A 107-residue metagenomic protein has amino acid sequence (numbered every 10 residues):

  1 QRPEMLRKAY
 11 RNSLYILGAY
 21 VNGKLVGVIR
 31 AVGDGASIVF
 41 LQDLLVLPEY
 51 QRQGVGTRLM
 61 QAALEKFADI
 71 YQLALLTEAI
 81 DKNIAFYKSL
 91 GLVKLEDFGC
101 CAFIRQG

Functional and structural regions predicted by a protein language model:
Q1-I16, Y20-V21: Active-site rim helix/loop that mediates acceptor-substrate recognition in acyltransferases
L14, D97-A102: Short hydrophobic/aromatic beta-strand or adjacent loop that forms the aromatic wall/cage of a ligand/substrate-binding
G18, K24-G33, S37-L45: Conserved beta-strand in the GNAT
Y50, G54-A62: Conserved acetyl-CoA pyrophosphate-binding loop and the N-cap/start of the following alpha-helix in GNAT-like
M60, K66-E78: Conserved GNAT acetyl-CoA-binding A-motif
A74-I84, A102-G107: Conserved beta-strand-loop-alpha-helix junction that forms the acyl-donor binding cleft
K88-D97: Conserved acetyl-CoA-binding loop of GNAT-fold acetyltransferases
